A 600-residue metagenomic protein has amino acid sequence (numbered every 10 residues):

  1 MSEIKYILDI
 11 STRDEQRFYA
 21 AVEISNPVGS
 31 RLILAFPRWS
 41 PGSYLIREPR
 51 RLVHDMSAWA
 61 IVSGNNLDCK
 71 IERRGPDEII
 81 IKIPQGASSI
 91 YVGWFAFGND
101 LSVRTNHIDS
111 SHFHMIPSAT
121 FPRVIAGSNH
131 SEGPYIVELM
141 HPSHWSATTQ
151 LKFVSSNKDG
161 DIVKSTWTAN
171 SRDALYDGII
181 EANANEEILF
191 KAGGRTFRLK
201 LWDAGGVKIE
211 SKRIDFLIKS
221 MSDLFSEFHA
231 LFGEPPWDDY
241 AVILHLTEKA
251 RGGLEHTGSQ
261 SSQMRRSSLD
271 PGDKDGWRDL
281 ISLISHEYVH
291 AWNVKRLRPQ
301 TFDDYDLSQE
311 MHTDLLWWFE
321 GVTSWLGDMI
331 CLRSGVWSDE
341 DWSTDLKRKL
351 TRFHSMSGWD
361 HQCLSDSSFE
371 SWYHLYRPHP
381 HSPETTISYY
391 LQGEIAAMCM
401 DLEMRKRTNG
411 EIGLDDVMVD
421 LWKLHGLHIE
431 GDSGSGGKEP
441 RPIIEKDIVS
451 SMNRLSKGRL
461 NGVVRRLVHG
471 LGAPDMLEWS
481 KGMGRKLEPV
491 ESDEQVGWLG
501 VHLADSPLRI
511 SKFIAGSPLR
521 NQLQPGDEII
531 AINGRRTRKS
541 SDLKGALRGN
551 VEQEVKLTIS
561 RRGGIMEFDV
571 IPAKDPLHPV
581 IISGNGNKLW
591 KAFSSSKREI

Functional and structural regions predicted by a protein language model:
M1-W39: Early extracytoplasmic/domain-onset interaction patches
I10-S11, S43-I108: A surface-exposed beta-strand-loop module
P37, G93-E181, E186: Extended, low-hydrophobicity, Ser/Thr/Pro/Gly-biased non-transmembrane segments
W39, Y44-V53, N129-G133, Q524: Short coil-to-beta strand junction motifs in C2/discoidin
P49-L52, A58-W59, A119, A126 (+7 more regions): Zn2+-dependent metallopeptidase catalytic core
E186-L316: Juxtacatalytic substrate-recognition/specificity segment
Q260-S267, R296-L297, S308-W359: Post-HExxH zinc-binding segment in Zn-dependent metallohydrolases
G327, W337-I600: C-terminal recognition in membrane/secretory proteostasis and scaffolding
